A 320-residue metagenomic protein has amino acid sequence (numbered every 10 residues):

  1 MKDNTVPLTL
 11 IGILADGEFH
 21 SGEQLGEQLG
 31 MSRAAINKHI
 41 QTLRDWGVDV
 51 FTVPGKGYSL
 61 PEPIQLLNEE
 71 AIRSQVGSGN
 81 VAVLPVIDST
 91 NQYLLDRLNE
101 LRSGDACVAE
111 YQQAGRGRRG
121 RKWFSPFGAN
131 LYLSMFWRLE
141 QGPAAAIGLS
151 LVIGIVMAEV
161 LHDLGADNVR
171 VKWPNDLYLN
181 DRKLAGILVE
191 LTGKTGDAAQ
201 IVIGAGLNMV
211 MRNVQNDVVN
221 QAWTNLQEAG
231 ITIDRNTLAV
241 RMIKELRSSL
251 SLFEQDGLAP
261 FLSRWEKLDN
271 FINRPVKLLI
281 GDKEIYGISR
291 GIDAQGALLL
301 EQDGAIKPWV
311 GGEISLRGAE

Functional and structural regions predicted by a protein language model:
M1-S32, D45, G142-V169, L179-E320: Long, positively charged amphipathic alpha-helical accessory segments at protein N-termini or as interdomain linkers
K2-H162: N-terminal lobe of the biotin/lipoate ligase/transferase fold
V53, P126, K172, I292-D293: A short, compositionally biased micro-patch
D105, D167-K172: A short coil-to-beta-strand element that immediately follows conserved catalytic motifs
D176: Conserved active-site carboxylates
